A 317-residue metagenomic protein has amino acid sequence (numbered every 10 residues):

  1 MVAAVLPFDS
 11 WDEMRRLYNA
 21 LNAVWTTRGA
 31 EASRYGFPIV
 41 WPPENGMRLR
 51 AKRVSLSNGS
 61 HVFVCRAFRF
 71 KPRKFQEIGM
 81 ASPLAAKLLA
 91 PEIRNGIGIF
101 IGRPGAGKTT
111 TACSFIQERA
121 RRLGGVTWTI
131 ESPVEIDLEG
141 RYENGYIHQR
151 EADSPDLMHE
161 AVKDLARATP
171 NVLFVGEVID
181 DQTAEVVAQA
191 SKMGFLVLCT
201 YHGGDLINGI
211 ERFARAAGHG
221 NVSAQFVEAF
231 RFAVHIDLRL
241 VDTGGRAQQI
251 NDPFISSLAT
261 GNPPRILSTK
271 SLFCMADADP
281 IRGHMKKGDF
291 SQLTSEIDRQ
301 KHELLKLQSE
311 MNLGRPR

Functional and structural regions predicted by a protein language model:
M1-R317: Short, flexible helix-loop junctions that flank or precede catalytic/ligand sites
